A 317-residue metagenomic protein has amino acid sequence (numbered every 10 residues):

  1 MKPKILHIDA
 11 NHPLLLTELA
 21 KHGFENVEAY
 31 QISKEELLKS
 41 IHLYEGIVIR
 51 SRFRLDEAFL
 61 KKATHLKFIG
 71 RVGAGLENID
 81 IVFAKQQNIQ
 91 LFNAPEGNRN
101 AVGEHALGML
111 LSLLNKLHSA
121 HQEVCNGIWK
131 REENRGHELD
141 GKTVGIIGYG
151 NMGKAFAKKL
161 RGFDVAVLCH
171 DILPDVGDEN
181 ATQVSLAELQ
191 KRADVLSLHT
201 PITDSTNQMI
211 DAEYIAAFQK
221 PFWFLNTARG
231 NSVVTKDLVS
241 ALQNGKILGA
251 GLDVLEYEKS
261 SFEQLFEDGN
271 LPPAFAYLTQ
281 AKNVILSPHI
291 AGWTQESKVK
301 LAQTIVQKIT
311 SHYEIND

Functional and structural regions predicted by a protein language model:
M1-F92, L189-K191, D211-E213: An N-terminal-biased, well-structured beta-alpha scaffold segment characteristic of Rossmann-like dinucleotide-binding
K21, R135-K220: Rossmann-like dinucleotide/phosphate-binding beta-alpha-beta segment
F24, I89, A181, I247 (+1 more regions): Short, conserved active-site loop motifs that form the nucleotide-linked donor/cofactor pocket
E45-G46, F68, V195, W223 (+2 more regions): Short, Asp-centered acidic motifs that coordinate Mg2+ and/or phosphate in catalytic or ligand-binding sites
R54, G75-N78, N93, G97-N98 (+3 more regions): Residue-level detector of alpha-helix initiation sites
L60, T64-K67, I79-L91, L198 (+1 more regions): Beta-strand-loop-alpha-helix segment that lines the small-molecule cofactor/substrate pocket of alpha/beta enzymes
Q87-I89, P95-T143, A155-K158, G162: Phosphate-binding beta-alpha-beta segment of Rossmann-like dinucleotide-binding domains, i.e., the NAD(P)
P221-F224, R229-D317: Rossmann-like dinucleotide-binding domain for NAD(H)/NADP(H)
